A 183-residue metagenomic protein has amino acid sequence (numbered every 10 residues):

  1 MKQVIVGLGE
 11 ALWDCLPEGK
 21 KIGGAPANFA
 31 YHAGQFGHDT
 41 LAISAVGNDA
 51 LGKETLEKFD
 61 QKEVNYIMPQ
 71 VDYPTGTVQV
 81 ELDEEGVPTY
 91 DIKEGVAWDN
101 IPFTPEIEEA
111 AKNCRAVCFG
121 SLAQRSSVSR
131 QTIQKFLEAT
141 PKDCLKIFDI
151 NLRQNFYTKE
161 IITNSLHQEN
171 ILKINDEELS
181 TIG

Functional and structural regions predicted by a protein language model:
K2-V6, K58-D60, Y66-P69, E84-G183: Ribokinase/PfkB-type carbohydrate-kinase core domain
I5, C15-V87, E94-I101, P105: Substrate-binding N-lobe of the ribokinase-like
E10, S44-N48, N151: Cofactor-binding loop segments of dinucleotide-utilizing enzymes, especially the Rossmann-like FAD- and NAD(P)+-binding
A11-L12, A123: A broadly conserved detector of short glycine/acidic/proline-rich loop/turn motifs that flank catalytic sites and bind
W13-D14, S180: Nucleotide phosphate-binding site architecture
